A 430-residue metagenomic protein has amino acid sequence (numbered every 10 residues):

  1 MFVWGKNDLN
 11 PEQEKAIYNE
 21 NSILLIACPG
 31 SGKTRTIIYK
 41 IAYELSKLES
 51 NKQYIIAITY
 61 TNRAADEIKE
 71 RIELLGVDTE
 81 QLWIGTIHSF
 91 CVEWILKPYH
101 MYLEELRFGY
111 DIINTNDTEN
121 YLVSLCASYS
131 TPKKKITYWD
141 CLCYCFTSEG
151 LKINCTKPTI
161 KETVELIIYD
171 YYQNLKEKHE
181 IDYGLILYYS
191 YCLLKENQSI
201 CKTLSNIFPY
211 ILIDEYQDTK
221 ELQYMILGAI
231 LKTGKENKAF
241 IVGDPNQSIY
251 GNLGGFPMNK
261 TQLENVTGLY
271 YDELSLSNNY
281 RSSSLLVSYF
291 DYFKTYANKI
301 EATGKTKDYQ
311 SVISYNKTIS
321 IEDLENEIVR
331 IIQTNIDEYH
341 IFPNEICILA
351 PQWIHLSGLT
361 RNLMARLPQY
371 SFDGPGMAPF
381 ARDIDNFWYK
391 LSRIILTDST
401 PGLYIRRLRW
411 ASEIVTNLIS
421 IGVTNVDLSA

Functional and structural regions predicted by a protein language model:
M1-I26, R35-T36, Y54-I56, C126-L212 (+3 more regions): Accessory N-terminal region flanking or inserted into the helicase ATPase core in nucleic-acid motor proteins
M1-Y102, K202: P-loop NTPase Walker
I41, T59-R63, I87-H88, V242-N246 (+3 more regions): A short beta-strand-to-loop transition that corresponds to the Sensor-1 phosphate-sensing loop of AAA+ P-loop ATPases
S50-Q53, L75-L82, P98-I113, S128-K134 (+3 more regions): Short, polar/flexible loop-turn hinges at active-site or ligand-entry regions and domain interfaces
N62, N344-A430: Core RecA-like ATPase module of SF1/SF2 helicases and allied nucleic-acid translocases
M101, E221-L222, I226-D308: Conserved RecA-like helicase ATPase core segment that couples NTP binding/hydrolysis to strand translocation
E215: Walker B catalytic acidic pair
L269-D272, N278-L367: Helicase P-loop NTPase motor core
